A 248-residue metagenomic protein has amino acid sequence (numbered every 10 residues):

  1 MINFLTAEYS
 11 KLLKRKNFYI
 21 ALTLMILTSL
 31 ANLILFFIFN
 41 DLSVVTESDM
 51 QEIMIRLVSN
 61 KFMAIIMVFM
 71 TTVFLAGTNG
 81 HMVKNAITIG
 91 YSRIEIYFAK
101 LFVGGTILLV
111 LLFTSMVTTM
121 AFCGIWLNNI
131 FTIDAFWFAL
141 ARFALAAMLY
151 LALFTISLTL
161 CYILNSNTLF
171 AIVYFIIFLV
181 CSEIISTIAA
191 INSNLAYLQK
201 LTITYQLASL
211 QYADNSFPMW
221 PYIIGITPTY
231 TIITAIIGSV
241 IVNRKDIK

Functional and structural regions predicted by a protein language model:
M1-M25: Aromatic- and glycine-rich beta-strand/loop motifs that create alpha-glucan
F4, N192-Y212: Short hydrophobic, aromatic-rich alpha-helical segments embedded in or entering the lipid bilayer of multi-pass
L5-L12, I96-Y97, L101-F102, L140 (+2 more regions): Hydrophobic alpha-helical elements at and bordering transmembrane segments of multi-pass membrane proteins
F18, L24-V73, F98-T168, Y174-F175 (+2 more regions): Secretory targeting signals
I53, M70-I89, R93-I94: Transmembrane helix boundary and interhelical loop/hinge segments in multi-pass membrane proteins
S186-Q199, F217-Y222: Extracellular/periplasmic helix-loop-helix junctions in multi-pass membrane proteins
T229-K248: Junction motif at the cytosolic side of a transmembrane helix
